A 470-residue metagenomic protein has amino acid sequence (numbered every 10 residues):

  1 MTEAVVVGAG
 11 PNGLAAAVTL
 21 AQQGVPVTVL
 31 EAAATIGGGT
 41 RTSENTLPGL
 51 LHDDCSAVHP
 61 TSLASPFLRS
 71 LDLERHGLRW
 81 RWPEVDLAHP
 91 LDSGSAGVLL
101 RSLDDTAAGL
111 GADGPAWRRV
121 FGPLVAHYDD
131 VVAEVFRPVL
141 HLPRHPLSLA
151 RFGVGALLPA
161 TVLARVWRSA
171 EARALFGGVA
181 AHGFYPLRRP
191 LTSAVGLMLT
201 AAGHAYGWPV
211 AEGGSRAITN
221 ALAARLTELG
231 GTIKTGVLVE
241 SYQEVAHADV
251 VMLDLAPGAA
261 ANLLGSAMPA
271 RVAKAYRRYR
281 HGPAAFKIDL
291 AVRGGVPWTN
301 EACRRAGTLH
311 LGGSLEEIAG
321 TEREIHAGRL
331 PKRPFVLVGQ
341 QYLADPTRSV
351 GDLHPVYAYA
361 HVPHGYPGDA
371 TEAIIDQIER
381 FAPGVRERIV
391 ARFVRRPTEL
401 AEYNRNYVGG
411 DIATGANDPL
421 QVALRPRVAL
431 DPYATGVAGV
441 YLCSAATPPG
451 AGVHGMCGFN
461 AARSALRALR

Functional and structural regions predicted by a protein language model:
T2-D130, A416: N-terminal glycine-rich phosphate/pyrophosphate-binding loop and immediately adjacent elements
D54-T61, A181-Y185, A285-K287, A344 (+2 more regions): Glycine-rich phosphate/pyrophosphate-binding beta-alpha loops
D92-L191: Rossmann-like flavin
A116, G295-V296, R329-P331, Y366-R405: Flavin-binding catalytic cores
R173-P186, R333-L337, G384-P448: A glycine-rich dinucleotide-binding beta-alpha-beta segment and adjacent secondary-structure elements that constitute
M198-E240: Helical element adjacent to the flavin cofactor pocket in flavoenzyme catalytic cores
G231, V237-S349: Mid-domain catalytic core of redox enzymes that form a hydrophobic substrate pocket/lid adjacent to a catalytic redox
C443-L469: A conserved FAD-binding loop/helix module that cradles the flavin
